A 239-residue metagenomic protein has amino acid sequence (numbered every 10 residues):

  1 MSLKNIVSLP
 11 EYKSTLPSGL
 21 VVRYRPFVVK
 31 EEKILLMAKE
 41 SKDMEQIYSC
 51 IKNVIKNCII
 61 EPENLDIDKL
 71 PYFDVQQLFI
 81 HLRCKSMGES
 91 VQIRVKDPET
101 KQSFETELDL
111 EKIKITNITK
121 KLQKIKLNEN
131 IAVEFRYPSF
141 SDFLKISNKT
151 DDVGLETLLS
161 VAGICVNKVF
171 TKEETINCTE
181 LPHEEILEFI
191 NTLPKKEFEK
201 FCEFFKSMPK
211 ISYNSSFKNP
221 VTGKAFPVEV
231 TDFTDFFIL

Functional and structural regions predicted by a protein language model:
M1-L239: Short, surface-exposed, charged amphipathic helix/loop patches that serve as local interaction elements
